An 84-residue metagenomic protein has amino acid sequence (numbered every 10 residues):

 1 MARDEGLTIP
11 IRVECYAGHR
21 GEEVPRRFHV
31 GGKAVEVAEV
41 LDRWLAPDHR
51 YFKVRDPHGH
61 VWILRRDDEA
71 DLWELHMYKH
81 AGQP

Functional and structural regions predicted by a protein language model:
M1-P84: Cysteine-centric segments in proteins
